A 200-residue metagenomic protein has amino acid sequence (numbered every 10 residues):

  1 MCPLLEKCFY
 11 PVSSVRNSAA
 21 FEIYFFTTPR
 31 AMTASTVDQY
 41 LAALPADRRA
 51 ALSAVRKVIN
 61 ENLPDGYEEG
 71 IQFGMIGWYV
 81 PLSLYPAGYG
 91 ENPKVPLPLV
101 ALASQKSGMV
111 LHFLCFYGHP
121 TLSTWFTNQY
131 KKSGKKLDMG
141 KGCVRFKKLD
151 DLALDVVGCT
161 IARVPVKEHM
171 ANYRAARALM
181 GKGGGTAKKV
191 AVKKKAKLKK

Functional and structural regions predicted by a protein language model:
P3-K200: Charge-dense, helix-prone N-terminal extensions
